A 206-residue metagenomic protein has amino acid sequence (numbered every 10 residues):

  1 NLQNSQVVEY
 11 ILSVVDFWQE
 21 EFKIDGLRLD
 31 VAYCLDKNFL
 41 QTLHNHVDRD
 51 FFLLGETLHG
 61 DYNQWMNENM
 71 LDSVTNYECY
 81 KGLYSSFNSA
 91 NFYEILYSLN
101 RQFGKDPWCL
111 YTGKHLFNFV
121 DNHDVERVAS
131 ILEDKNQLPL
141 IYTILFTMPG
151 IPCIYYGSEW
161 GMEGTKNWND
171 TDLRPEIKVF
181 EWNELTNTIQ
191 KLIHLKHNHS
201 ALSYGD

Functional and structural regions predicted by a protein language model:
N1-S5, L12, D16, F51 (+2 more regions): Short intrinsically disordered, low-complexity coil segments enriched in acidic
N1-V8, D25-C34, G82-A90, D124-D134 (+1 more regions): The substrate-binding groove and active-site-proximal loops of carbohydrate-active enzymes, especially glycoside
Q3-E21, K135-Y142: Short, acidic/polar
V7, G55, E94-L99, L132-D134 (+1 more regions): A short linear-motif detector with a strong N-terminal bias
D16, E20, D30-Y111, I144 (+1 more regions): Active-site-proximal helices and loops of the catalytic beta/alpha 8
I24-R28, F52-L54, V74, H115-N118 (+1 more regions): Structural preference for beta-strand elements that scaffold enzyme active sites
F103-G205: Active-site-proximal substrate-binding groove within the catalytic cores of carbohydrate-active enzymes
